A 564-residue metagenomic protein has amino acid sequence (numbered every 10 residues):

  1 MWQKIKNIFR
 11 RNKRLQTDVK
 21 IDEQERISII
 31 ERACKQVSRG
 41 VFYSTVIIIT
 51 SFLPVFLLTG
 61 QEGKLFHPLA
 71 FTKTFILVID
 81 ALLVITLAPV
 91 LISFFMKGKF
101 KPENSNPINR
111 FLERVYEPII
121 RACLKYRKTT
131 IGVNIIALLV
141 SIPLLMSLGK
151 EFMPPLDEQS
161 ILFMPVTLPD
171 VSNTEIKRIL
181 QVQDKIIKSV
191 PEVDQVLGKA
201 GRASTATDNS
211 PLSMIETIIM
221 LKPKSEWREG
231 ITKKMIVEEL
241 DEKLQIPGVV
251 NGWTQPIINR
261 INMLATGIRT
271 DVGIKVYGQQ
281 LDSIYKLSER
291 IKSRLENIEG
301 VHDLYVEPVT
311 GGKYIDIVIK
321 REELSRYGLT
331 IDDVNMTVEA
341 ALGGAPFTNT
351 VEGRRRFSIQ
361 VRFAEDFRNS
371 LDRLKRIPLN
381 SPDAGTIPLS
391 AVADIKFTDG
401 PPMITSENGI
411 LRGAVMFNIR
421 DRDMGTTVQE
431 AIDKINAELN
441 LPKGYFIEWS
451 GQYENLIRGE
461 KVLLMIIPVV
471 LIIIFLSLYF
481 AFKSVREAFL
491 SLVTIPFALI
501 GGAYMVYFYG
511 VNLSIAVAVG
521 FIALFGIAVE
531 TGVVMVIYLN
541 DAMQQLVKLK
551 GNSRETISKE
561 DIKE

Functional and structural regions predicted by a protein language model:
M1, I5, F9, F75 (+2 more regions): Hydrophobic transmembrane alpha-helices and their membrane-interface caps in long multi-pass transport proteins
W2-Y43, E113, E460, K548-E564: Helix-loop junctions and hydrophobic alpha-helical segments within the transmembrane domains of large membrane
V19, E23, G252-T254, Y285-V470 (+2 more regions): Extracytoplasmic/periplasmic membrane-proximal domains and adjacent transmembrane bundles of envelope biogenesis
I30, K35-V37, I49, N104-P154 (+3 more regions): Signature of alpha-helical transmembrane segments and their immediate interfacial
F42-F94, Q452-L456, I472-A481, A498-F525: Hydrophobic, glycine/alanine-rich multi-pass transmembrane helices and their short helix-loop junctions in large
V55-L65, I135-V171, E226-R228, I257 (+1 more regions): Transmembrane helices with small-residue packing motifs
Q159-P169, M214-I231, N262-D282, K313-S325 (+3 more regions): Short, hydrophobic beta-strand segments
T174-I268, S293, E322-G344, V351: Solvent-exposed, membrane-proximal periplasmic/extracellular interface segments of envelope transport and secretion
